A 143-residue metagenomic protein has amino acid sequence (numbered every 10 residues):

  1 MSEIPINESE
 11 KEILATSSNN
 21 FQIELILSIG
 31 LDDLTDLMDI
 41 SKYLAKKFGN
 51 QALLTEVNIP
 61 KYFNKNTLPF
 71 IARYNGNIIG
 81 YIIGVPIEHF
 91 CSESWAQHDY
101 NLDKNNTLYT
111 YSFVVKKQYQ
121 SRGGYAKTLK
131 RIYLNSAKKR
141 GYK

Functional and structural regions predicted by a protein language model:
E3-V57, I71-I79: Short amphipathic alpha-helix that is part of the acyltransferase structural core
L44, P86-F90, K117: Feature marks short, surface-exposed loop/turn motifs that line or immediately flank catalytic pockets and channel
T55-N58, W95-H98, I132: A generic local structural motif
P60-K65: Short loop/turn motifs at secondary-structure junctions and domain boundaries
I78, I82-S112: Conserved acyl-donor/pantetheine-binding loop and adjacent beta-alpha core of acyl/acetyltransferases and related
Y109-V115, S121-A137: Conserved acetyl-CoA-binding loop-helix of GNAT-fold acetyltransferases
A137-K143: Conserved GNAT acetyl-CoA-binding A-motif
